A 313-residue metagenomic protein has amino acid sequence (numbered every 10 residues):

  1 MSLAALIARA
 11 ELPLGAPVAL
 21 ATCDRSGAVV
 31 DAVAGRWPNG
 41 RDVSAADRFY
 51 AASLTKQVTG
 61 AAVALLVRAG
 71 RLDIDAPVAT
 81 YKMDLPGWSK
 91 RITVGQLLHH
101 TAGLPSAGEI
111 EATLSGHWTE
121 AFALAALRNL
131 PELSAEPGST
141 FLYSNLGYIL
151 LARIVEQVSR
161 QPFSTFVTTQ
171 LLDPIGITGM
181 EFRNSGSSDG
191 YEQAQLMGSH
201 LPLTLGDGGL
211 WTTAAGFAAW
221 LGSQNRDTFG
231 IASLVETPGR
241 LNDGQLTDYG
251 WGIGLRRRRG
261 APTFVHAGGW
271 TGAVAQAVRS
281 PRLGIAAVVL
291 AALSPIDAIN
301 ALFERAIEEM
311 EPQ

Functional and structural regions predicted by a protein language model:
M1-G35, N39-R41, A46, Y50 (+4 more regions): Catalytic loop of the DD-peptidase/beta-lactamase superfamily, centered on the K-T-G motif and neighboring
I7, L97, A125-R128, S233-V235: A generic structural signal for nonpolar/aromatic side chains embedded in well-ordered alpha-helices
L12-V18, N39-L97, L133-L146, L205-G208 (+1 more regions): Short active-site loop at a secondary-structure junction that contains or immediately precedes the catalytic residue(s)
A19-V29, A107-A121: An acidic intrinsically disordered interaction segment
P38-G40, L124-S134, Y191-P202: The feature captures the short pre-catalytic strand/loop hairpin that immediately precedes and shapes the active-site
A45, Y50-L54, L66-E109, R153 (+2 more regions): Active-site helix/loop module of the DD-peptidase/beta-lactamase fold, centered on the serine-lysine SxxK catalytic
T59-G60, L146-A152, A215-A219: Well-ordered alpha-helical segments within folded domains of soluble proteins
E111-H117, A125-L130, S134-A135, T140-Y143 (+3 more regions): Recognition helices and adjacent regulatory flanks at domain boundaries
